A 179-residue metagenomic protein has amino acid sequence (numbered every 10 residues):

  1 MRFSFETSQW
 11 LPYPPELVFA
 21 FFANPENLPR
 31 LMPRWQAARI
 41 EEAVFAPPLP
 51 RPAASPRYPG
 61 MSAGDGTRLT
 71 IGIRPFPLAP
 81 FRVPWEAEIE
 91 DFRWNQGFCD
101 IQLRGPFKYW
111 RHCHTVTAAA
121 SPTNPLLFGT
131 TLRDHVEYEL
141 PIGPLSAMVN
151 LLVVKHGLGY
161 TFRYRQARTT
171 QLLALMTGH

Functional and structural regions predicted by a protein language model:
M1-S55: Hydrophobic ligand-binding cavity/cleft-lining segments
S4-E6, R82-E86, K108-C113: Short, surface-exposed coil-to-beta transition loops
L11-Y13, I73-A79, D91-R93, P106 (+2 more regions): Beta-strand elements of well-folded, non-transmembrane domains
V18-F22, L28, L69, I89 (+2 more regions): Hydrophobic pocket/interface hotspot
R39-R104, N124-P125, M176-H179: Glycine-rich portal/gate segments that line the openings of hydrophobic small-molecule binding cavities
C99-Y160: Beta-strand/loop substructures that line and gate deep hydrophobic ligand-binding cavities in soluble
Y160-R168: A non-catalytic, amphipathic alpha-helix used as a structural packing/dimerization or gating element in enzyme scaffolds
A167-H179: Charged phosphate-binding loop/patch that engages nucleotide di/tri-phosphates or the phosphate backbone of nucleic
